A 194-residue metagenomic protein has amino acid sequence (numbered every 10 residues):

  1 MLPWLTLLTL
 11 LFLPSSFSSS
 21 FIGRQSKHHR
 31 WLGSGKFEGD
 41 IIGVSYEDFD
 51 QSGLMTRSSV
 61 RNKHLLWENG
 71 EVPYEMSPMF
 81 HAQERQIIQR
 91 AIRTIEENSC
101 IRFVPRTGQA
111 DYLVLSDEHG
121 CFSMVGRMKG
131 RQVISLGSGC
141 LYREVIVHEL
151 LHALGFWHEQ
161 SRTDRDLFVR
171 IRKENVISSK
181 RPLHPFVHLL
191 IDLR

Functional and structural regions predicted by a protein language model:
L2-R194: Zinc-dependent metalloendopeptidases
